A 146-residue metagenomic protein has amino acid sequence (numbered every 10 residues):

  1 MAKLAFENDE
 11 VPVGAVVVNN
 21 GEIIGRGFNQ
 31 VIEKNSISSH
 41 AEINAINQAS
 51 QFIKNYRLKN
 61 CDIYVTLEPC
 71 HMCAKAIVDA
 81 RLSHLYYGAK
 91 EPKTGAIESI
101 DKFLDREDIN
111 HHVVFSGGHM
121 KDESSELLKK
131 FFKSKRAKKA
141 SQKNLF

Functional and structural regions predicted by a protein language model:
M1-N8, Y56, P69-F146: Zinc-dependent deaminase
A2-A5, A15, G25, A41 (+2 more regions): Small-residue (primarily alanine) positions within well-ordered alpha-helices, especially packing/interaction faces
D9-V13, K59: Short, basic and Ser/Thr-rich N-terminal targeting/leader segments
V13-G21: Short beta-strand scaffold segments in enzyme catalytic cores
I24-V31: Short beta->alpha transition motifs characteristic of CBS
E33-S36: Conserved Nudix-box catalytic region and its N-terminal flanking loop in Nudix hydrolases and closely related
S38-S39, I43, N47-A80, H84: Helix-adjacent hinge/juxtasegments
